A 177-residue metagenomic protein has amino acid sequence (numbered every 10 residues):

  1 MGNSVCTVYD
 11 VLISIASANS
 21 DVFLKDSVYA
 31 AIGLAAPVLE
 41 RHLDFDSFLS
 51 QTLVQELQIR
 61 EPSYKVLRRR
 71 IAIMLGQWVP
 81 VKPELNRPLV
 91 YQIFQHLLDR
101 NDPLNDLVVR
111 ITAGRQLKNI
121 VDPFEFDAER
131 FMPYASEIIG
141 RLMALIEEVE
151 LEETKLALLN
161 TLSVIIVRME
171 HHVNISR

Functional and structural regions predicted by a protein language model:
M1-R177: Karyopherin-beta/Importin-beta family HEAT-repeat alpha-solenoid scaffold
